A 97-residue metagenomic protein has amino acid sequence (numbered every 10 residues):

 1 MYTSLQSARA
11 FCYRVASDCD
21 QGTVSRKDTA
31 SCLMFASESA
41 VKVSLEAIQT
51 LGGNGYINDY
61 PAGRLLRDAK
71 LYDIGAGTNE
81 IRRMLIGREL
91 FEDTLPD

Functional and structural regions predicted by a protein language model:
M1-D97: Alpha-helical interface subdomain recognition
